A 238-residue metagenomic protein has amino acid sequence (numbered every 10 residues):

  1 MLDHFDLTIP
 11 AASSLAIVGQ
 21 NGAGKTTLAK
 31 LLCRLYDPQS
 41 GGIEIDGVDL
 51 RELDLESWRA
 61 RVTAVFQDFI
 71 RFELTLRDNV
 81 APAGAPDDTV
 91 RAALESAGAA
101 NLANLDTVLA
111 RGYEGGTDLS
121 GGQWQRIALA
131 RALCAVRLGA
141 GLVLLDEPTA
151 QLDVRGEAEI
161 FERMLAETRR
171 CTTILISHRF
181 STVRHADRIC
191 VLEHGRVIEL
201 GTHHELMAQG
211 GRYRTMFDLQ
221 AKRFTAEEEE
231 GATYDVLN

Functional and structural regions predicted by a protein language model:
M1-P10, G41, L105: Conserved beta-strand
V18-Q20: The feature captures the beta-strand-to-loop junction immediately N-terminal to the Walker
L32-C33: Helix-to-loop junction immediately C-terminal to a conserved catalytic motif
G41-V48, W58: Conserved ABC transporter NBD signature motif
E44, G98-I127, R131-P148, L152 (+1 more regions): ABC-fold ATPase nucleotide-binding domain signature/coupling loops
F69-Y113, L133-A140, R212-T215: Conserved "ABC signature" C-loop
V154-G156: Helix N-cap at the start of a conserved alpha-helix in ABC-type nucleotide-binding domains
E162, R170, H178-N238: C-terminal portion of ABC ATPase nucleotide-binding domains
